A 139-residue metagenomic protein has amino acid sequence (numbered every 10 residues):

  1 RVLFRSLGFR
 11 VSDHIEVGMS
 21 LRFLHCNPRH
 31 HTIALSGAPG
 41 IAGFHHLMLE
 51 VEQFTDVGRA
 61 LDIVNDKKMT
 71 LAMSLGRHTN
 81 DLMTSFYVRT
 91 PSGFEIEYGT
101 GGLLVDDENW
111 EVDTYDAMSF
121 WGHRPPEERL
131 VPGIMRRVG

Functional and structural regions predicted by a protein language model:
V2-L3: Short, small-residue-biased leader/transition segments that mark boundaries at the very start of proteins
L7-F9, L21, V51-F54, L61 (+1 more regions): Catalytic cores of nucleotide-enabled group-transfer and carboxylate-activating enzymes in metabolic and assembly-line
D13-H45, E50-F54, H78-L104: Conserved short beta-strand elements that form part of the metal-binding/catalytic scaffold of enzyme active sites
R22-F23, K68-G139: Vicinal oxygen chelate
